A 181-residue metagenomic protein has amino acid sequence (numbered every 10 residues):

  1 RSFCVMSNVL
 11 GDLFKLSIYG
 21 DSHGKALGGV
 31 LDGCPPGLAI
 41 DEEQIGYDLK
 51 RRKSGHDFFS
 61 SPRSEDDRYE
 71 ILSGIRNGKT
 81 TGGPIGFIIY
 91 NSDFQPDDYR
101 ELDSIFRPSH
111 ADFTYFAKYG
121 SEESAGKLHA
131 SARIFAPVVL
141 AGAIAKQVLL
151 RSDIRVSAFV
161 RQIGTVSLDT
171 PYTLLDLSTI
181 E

Functional and structural regions predicted by a protein language model:
V5-L13: Short, Gly/Pro- and small/polar-rich lid/capping loops
F14-C34, R133-V148: Conserved phosphate/anionic-ligand binding catalytic regions in large, soluble enzymes, centered on
S22, A26, G37-F59: Alpha/propeptide regions of enzymes that mature by internal proteolysis
S22-H23, P35-P36, N91-D93, V160-S167: Acidic, glycine-rich active-site loops and adjacent beta-strand->loop/helix elements that engage anionic groups
P36, K50-S54, Y90-S92, K118 (+1 more regions): Generic secondary-structure signature for well-ordered alpha-helical cores
E42, Y99-R100, L168-T173: Short acidic, glycine/serine/threonine-rich loops at helix termini
D48-P108, D112-T114: Glycine-rich, N-terminal phosphate-binding loop and its surrounding beta-alpha-beta segment
K118-E181: Glycine-rich, mobile lid/loop segments that gate access to catalytic sites or pores
